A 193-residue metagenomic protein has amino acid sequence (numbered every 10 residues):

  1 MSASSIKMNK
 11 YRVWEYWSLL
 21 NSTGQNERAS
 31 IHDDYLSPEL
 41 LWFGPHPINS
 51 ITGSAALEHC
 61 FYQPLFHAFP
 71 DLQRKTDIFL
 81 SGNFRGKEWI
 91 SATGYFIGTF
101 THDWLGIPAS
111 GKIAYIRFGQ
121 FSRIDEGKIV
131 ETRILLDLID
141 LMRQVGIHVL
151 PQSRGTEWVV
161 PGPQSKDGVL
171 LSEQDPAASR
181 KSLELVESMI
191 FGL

Functional and structural regions predicted by a protein language model:
M1-L193: C-terminal and inter-domain tail/linker signature
